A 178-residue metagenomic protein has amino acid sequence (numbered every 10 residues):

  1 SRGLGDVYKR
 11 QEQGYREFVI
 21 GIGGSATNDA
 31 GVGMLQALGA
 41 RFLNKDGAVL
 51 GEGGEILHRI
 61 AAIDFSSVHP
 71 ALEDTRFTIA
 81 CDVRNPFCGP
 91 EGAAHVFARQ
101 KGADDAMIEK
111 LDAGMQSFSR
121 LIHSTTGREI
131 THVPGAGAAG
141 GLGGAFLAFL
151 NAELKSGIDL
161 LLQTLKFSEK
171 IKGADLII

Functional and structural regions predicted by a protein language model:
S1-Y8: Short, small-residue-biased leader/transition segments that mark boundaries at the very start of proteins
Y15, Q36-Q100: A glycine/threonine-rich phosphate-anchoring loop and its flanking beta-alpha core in nucleotide/phosphate-binding
E17, D175-L176: Structural motif
I20-G23, T27-G39: Short Gly/Thr/Asp-enriched flexible loops that form oxyanion-binding sites at enzyme active sites
V83, C88-T125: Acidic, glycine-rich loop-and-beta core segments that form the ion-binding/anion-interacting portion of active sites
K110-A174: Oxyanion-binding "anion nests"
